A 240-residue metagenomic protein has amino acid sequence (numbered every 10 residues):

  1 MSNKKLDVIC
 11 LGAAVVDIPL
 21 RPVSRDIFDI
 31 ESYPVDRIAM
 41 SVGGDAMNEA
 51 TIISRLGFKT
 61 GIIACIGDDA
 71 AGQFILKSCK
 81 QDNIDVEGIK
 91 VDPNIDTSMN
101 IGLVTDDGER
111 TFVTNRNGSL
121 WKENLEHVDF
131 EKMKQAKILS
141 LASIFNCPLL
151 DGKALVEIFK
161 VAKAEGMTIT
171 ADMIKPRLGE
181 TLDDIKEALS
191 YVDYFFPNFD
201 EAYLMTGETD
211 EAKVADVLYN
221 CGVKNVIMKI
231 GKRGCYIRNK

Functional and structural regions predicted by a protein language model:
M1-C65, A70-I84: Glycine-rich phosphate/adenosyl-contacting loop at the front of the ribokinase-like
S2-V16, S78-V91, V104-Y194, F199-K240: Ribokinase/PfkB-type carbohydrate-kinase core domain
K4, L56, I95-S98, G231: Short, basic and Ser/Thr-rich N-terminal targeting/leader segments
R37-G44, A70, D96, H127 (+2 more regions): Residues at secondary-structure transition points
A64, K90-P93: Short beta->alpha connector loops at strand-helix junctions that form conserved, small/polar/Pro-enriched
A70-G72, D96-S98, E180-T181, Y236-I237: Short secondary-structure boundary/hinge segments and terminal tails
